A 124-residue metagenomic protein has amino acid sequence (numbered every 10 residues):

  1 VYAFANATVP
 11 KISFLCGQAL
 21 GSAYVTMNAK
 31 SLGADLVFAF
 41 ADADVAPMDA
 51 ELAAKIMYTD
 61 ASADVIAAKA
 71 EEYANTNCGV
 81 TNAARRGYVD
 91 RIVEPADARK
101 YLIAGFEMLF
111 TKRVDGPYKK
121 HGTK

Functional and structural regions predicted by a protein language model:
V1-K124: Ligand-binding clefts of soluble mixed alpha/beta catalytic domains
